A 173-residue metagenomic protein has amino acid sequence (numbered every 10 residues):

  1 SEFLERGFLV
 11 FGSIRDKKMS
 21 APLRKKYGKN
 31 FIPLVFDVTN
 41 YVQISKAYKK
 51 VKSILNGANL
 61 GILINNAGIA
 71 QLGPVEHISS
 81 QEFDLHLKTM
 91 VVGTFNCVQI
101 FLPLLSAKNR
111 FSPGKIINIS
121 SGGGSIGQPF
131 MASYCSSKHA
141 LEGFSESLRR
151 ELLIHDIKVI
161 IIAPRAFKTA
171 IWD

Functional and structural regions predicted by a protein language model:
S1-F11: Canonical Rossmann dinucleotide-binding motif of NAD(H)/NADP(H)-dependent dehydrogenases/reductases, specifically
F36-K49, S80: The beta1-alpha1 cofactor-binding region of Rossmann-like NAD(H)/NADP(H)-dependent oxidoreductases
P74-V75, S79-D84: Substrate-binding pocket helix/loop in short-chain dehydrogenase/reductase
E76, G124-S133: Active-site loop immediately N-terminal to the catalytic Tyr-X3-Lys motif of short-chain dehydrogenase/reductase
V98, S137: Active-site helix of classical SDR
S121: Residue(s) in the substrate-gating loop at a strand-loop-helix junction that position the organic substrate next
I154-D173: SDR active-site lid
